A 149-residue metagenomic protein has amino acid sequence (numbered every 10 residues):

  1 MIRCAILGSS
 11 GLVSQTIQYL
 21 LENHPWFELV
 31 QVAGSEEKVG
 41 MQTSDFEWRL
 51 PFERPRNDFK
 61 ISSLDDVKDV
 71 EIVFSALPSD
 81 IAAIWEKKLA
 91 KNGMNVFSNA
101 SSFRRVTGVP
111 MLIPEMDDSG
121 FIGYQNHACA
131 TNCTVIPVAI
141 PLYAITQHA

Functional and structural regions predicted by a protein language model:
M1-A149: N-terminal Rossmann-like NAD(P) cofactor-binding subdomain of oxidoreductases, focused on the glycine-rich
